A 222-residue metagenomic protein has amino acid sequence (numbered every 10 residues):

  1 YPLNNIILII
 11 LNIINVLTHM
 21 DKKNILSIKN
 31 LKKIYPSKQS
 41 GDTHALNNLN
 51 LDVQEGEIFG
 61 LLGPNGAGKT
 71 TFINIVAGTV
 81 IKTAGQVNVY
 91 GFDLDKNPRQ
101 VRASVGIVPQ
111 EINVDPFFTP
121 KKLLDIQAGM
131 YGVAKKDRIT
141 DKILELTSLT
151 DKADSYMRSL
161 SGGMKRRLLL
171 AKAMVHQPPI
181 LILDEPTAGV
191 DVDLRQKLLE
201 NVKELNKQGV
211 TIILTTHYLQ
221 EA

Functional and structural regions predicted by a protein language model:
P64-A67: Walker A (P-loop) phosphate-binding loop of ABC-type ATPase nucleotide-binding domains
G85-D93, V101: Conserved ABC transporter NBD signature motif
D125, G129-K152: Conserved ABC ATPase "signature" region
Y156-L160: Conserved ABC ATPase signature
Q177: Conserved catalytic motifs of ABC-family nucleotide-binding domains
L181-D184: Catalytic Walker B motif of ABC-type/P-loop ATPase nucleotide-binding domains
